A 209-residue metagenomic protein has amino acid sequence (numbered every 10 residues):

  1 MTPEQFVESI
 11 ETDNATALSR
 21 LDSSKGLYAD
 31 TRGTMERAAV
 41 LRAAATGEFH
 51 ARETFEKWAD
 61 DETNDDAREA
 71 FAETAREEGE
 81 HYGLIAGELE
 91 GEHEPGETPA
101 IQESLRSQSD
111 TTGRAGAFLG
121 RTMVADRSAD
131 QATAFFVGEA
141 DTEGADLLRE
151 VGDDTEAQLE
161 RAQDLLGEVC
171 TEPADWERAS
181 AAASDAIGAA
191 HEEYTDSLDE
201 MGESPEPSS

Functional and structural regions predicted by a protein language model:
T2-S209: Non-heme di-metal
